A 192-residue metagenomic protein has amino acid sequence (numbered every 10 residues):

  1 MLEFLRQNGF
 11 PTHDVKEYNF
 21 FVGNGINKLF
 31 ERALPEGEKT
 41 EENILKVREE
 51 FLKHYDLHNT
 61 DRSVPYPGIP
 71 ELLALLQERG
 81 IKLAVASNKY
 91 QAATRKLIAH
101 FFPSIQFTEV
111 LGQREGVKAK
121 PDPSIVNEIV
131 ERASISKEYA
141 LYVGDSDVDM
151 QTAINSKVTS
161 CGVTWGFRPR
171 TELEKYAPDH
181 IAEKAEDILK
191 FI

Functional and structural regions predicted by a protein language model:
M1-F20: Active-site neighborhood of HAD-like aspartate-dependent phosphohydrolases
F4-L5, G25-T40, L97, I129-V130: Helix-loop "lid/cap" segments that line or gate small-molecule binding pockets
N8, R32-E71: Metal-dependent phosphoesterase signature
D61-V64, Y90-V143, D147-S156, R170-E174: Substrate-recognition "cap/lid" segment bordering the active-site pocket of phosphatases
I69-A99: Substrate-recognition element of Asp-dependent hydrolases with the DxDx(T/V) motif
V158, A177-P178: As written
H180-K184: Short acidic-hydrophobic, aromatic-tinged amphipathic segments that line or gate anion-handling sites
